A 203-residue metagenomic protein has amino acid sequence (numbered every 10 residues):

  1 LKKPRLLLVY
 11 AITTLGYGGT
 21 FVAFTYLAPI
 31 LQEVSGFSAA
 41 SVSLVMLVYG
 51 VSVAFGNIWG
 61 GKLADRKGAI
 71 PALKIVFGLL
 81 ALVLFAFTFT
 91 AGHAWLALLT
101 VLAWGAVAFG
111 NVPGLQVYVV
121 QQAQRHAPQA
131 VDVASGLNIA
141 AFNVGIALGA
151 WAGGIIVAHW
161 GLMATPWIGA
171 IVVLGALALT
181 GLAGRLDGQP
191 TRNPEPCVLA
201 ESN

Functional and structural regions predicted by a protein language model:
R5-N57: Extracytoplasmic gate region of multi-pass secondary transporters
T14, L47-V51, G78, G136-V144: Transmembrane alpha-helical cores of Major Facilitator Superfamily
S38, G154-L174: A membrane-interface helix-boundary motif in multi-pass transporters
G56-A69, V157: Helix-to-loop junctions at the C-terminal end of transmembrane segments in multipass secondary transporters
I70-L115: C-terminal transmembrane helical hairpin of 12-TM major facilitator-type secondary transporters
G110-H126: Intracellular juxtamembrane helix-capping segments at the cytosolic ends of symmetry-related transmembrane helices
Q122-W160: A late C-terminal transmembrane helix in Major Facilitator Superfamily
I168-N203: Multi-pass alpha-helical transporter architecture, strongest for 12-TM Major Facilitator/SLC carriers used
